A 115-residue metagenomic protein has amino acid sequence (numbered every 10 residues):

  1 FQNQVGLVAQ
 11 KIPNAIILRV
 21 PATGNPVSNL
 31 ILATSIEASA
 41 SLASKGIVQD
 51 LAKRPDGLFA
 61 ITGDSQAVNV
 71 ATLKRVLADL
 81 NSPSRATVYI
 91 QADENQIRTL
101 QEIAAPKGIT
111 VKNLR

Functional and structural regions predicted by a protein language model:
F1-L42: N-terminal, charge-rich interaction modules
Q4, D50, I103: Residues that form generic nucleotide/phosphate-binding pockets
P13-I17, D56-I61, P83-I90, T110-K112: Hydrophobic beta-strand segments of well-ordered beta-sheets in folded domains
R19-T23, F59-Q66, I90-E94, R115: Structural motif
V27-R85: Mature extracytoplasmic domains of secretory-pathway proteins
I90-R115: C-terminal partner/receptor-binding element of secreted or periplasmic proteins
